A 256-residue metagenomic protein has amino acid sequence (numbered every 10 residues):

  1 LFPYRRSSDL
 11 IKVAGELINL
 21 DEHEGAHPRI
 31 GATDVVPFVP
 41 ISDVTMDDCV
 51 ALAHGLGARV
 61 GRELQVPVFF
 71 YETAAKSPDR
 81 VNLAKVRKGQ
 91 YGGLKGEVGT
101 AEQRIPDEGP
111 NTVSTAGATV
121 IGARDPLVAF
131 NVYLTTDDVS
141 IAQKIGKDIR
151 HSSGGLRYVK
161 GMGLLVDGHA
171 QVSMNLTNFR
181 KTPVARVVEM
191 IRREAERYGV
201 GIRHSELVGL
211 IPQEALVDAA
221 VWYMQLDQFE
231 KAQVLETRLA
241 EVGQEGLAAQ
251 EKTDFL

Functional and structural regions predicted by a protein language model:
L1-S7: Short, small-residue-biased leader/transition segments that mark boundaries at the very start of proteins
S8-H27, E194: Active-site cofactor/substrate anionic-group-binding motifs, chiefly glycine- and Lys/Arg-rich phosphate-binding loops
D9-K12, H54, A58, R62: Residues on a specific face of well-ordered alpha-helices
H23-V39, G61-L256: A structural signal for small-residue-enriched, beta-sheet-centric alpha/beta enzyme cores and oligomeric scaffold folds
V44-T45, D138: Domain-level signal for soluble alpha/beta catalytic cores
D47-H54: Amphipathic alpha-helical hairpins/coiled-coils and adjacent low-complexity
